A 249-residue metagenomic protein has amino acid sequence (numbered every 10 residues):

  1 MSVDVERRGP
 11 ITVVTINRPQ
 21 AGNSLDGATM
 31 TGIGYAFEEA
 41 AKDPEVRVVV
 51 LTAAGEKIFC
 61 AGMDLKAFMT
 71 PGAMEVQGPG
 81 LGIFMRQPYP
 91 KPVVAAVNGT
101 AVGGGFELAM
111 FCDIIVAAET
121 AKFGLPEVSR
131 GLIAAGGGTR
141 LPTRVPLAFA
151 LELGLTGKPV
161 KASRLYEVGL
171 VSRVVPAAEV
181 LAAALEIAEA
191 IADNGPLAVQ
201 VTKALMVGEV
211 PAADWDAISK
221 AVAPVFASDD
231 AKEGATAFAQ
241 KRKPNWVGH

Functional and structural regions predicted by a protein language model:
M1-E56: Conserved CoA-thioester-binding segment of acyl-CoA-metabolizing enzymes
D4, A21, A53-P88, A101 (+2 more regions): Glycine- (often His-adjacent) and acidic-residue-rich active-site loop that binds/positions the CoA thioester
V14, R18, G32-I33, L51 (+5 more regions): Terminal peptide-recognition signature
A28, G32, A183, L197 (+3 more regions): Charged catalytic carboxylate motif
E39-A40, I191, V225: Hydrophobic helix-cap positions at the C-terminus of alpha-helices in RecA-like/P-loop ATPase nucleotide-binding cores
Q87-P196, S228-T236, R242, H249: Crotonase-fold acyl-CoA enzyme core
L153-G154, L205-E209, K220-F226: Helix-loop "lid/cap" segments that line or gate small-molecule binding pockets
